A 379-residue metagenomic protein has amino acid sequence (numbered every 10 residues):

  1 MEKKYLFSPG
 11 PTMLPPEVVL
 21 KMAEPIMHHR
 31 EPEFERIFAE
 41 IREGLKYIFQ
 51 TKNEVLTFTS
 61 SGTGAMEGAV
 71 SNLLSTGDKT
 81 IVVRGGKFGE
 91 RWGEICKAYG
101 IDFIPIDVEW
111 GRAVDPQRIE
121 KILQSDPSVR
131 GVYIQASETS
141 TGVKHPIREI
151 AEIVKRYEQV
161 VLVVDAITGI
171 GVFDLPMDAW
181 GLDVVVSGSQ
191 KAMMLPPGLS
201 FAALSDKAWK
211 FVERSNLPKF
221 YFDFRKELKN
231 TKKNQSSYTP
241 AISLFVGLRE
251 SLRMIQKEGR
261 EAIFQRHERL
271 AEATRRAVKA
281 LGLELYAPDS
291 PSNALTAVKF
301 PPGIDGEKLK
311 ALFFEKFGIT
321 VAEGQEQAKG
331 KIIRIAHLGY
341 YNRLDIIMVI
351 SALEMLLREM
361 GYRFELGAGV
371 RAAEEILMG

Functional and structural regions predicted by a protein language model:
E2-T59, T63: A glycine-/small-polar-enriched, mobile loop at the entrance of the PLP active site in fold-type I
M13-L14, Q190-R276, A280, G379: Active-site C-terminal subdomain of aminotransferase-like
K52-I81, G85, G89-G93: Conserved beta-loop-alpha segment that forms the PLP phosphate-binding cup at the N-terminus of a helix
V114-G171: Active-site phosphate-binding strand-loop segment of PLP-dependent enzymes
D178-Q190: Conserved active-site segment immediately N-terminal to the catalytic lysine that forms the internal aldimine
E284-K316: Conserved PLP-binding catalytic core of the aspartate aminotransferase-like
Q327, K331-G379: PLP-dependent enzyme catalytic core of the Aspartate aminotransferase-like
